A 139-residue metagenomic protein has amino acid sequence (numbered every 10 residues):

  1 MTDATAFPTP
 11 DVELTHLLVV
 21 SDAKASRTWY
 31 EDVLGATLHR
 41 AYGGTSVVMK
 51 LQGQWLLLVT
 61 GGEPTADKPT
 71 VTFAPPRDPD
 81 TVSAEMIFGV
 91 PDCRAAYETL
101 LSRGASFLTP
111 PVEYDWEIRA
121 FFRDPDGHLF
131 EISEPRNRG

Functional and structural regions predicted by a protein language model:
M1-T15, T37-G89, A95-R123, E134-G139: Vicinal oxygen chelate
L17-D22: Conserved beta-strand-loop-alpha-helix junction that forms the acyl-donor binding cleft
S26-E31, L100, G127: Conserved active-site tyrosine of GNAT-family acetyltransferases
